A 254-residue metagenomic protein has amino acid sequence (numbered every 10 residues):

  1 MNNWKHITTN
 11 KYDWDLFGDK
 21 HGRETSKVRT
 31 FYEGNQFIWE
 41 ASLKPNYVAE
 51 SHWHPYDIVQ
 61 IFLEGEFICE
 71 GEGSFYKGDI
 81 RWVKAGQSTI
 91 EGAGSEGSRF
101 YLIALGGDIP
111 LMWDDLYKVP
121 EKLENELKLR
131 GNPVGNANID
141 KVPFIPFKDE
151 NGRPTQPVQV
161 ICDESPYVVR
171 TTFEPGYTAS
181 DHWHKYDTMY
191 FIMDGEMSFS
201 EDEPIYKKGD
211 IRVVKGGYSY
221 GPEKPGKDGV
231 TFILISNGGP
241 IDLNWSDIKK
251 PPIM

Functional and structural regions predicted by a protein language model:
M1-G34, M112-S165, K250-M254: A short, N-terminal "cap"/entry segment at the start of jelly-roll beta-barrel domains of the cupin/DSBH fold
K20-K27, Y32-W53, G73, A85-S88 (+5 more regions): Conserved short histidine dyad/triad with adjacent acidic residue
A41-L43, A49, R81, L102 (+5 more regions): Fold-core signature of tandem repeat domains
P55-E70, K185-E201: Glycine- and acidic-residue-biased ligand/ion/polar-headgroup-sensing regions
S74-F75, A85-D114, I205, G216-L243: Ligand-binding loop in jelly-roll beta-barrel domains
